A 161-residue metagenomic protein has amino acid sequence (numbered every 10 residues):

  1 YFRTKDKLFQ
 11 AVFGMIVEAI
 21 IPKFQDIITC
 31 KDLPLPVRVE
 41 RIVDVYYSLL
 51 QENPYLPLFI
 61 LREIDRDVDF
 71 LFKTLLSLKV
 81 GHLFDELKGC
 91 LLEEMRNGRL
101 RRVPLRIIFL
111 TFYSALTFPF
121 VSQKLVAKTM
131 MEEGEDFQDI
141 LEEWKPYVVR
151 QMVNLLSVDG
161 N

Functional and structural regions predicted by a protein language model:
Y1-F2, D6: A short His-aromatic
K7-C30, V37, R41-S48, T74 (+2 more regions): Alpha-helical structural segments
Q10, G14, E18, S48 (+4 more regions): Generic alpha-helical structural context detector
A19-K23, I27, N53, P57 (+3 more regions): A short secondary-structure junction motif
Q25-D32, D65, D69-F72, R96-R99 (+2 more regions): Short, flexible helix-adjacent loops and helix caps
D26-L58, N97, L105-F112, K145 (+1 more regions): Hydrophobic alpha-helical connector segments
R41, S48-E86, I107, G134-D139: Short secondary-structure transition hinges
V45-S48, E52, G81, D85-R101 (+1 more regions): C-terminal peripheral helix-coil segments that are non-catalytic and often amphipathic
